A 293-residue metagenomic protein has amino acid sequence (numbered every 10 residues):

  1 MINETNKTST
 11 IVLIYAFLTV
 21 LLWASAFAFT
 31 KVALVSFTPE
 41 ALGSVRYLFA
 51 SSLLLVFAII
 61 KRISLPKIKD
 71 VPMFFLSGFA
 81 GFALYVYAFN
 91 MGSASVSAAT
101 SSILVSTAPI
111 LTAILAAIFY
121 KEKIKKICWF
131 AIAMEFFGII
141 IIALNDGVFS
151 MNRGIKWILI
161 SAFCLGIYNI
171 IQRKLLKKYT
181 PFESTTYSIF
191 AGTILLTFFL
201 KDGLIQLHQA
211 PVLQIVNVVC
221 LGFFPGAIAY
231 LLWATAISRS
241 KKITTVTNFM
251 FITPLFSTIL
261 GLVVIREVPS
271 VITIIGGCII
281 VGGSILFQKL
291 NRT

Functional and structural regions predicted by a protein language model:
M1-A41, G147-K174, I194, N217 (+2 more regions): Glycine-/small-residue-enriched transmembrane alpha-helix faces in small-molecule transporters and effluxers
N3, S25, F29-V32, S36 (+6 more regions): Membrane-interface helix-cap regions at the ends of transmembrane helices in multi-pass membrane proteins
L21-S51, I167-A191, I205-Q214, I243-T245: Juxtamembrane helix-loop-helix junctions in multi-pass membrane proteins
L22, A26-F27, A58-S101, V105 (+2 more regions): Specific transmembrane alpha-helical segments of multi-pass solute transporters/efflux pumps, especially DMT/EamA
A28-F29, L54-L55, T112-A113, I118 (+3 more regions): Transmembrane alpha-helical segments that form core, pore/gating elements of small-molecule transporters/exporters
G43-V45, T100-T107, I171-T193, G226-V263: Helix-helix packing/entry segments at the starts of transmembrane helices
L53-R62, A108-F130, T253-I274: C-terminal transmembrane-helix exit sites in multi-pass transporters
L54, F75, L115, I124-L144 (+4 more regions): Hydrophobic transmembrane alpha-helices of multi-pass small-molecule transport proteins
